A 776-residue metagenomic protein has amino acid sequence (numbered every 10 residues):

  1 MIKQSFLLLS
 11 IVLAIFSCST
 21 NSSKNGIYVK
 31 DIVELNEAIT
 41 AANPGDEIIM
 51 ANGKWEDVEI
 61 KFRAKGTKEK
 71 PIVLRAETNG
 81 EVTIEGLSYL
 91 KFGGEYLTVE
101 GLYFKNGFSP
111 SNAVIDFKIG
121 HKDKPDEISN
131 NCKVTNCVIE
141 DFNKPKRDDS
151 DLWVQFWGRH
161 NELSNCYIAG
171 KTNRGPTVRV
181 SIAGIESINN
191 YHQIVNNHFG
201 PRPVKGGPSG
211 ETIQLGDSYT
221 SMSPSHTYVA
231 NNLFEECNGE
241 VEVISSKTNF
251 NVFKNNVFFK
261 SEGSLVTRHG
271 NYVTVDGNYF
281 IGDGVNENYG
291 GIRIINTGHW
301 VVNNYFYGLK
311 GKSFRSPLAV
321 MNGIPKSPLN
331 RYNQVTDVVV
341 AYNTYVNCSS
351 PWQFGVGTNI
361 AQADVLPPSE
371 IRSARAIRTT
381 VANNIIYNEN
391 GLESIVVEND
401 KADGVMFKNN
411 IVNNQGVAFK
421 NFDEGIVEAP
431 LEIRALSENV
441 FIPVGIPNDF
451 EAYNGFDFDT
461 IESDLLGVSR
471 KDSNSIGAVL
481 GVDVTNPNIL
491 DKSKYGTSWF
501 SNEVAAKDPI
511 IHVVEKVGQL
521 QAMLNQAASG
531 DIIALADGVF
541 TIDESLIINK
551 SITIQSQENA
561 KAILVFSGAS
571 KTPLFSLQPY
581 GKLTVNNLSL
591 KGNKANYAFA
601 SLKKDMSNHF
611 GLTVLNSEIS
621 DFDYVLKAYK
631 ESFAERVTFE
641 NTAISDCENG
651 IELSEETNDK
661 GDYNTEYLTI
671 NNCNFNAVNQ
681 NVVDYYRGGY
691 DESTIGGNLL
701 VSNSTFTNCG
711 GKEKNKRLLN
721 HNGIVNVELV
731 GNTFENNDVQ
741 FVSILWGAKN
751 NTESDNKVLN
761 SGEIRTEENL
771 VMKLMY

Functional and structural regions predicted by a protein language model:
M1-N25: Bacterial Sec-dependent N-terminal signal peptides
S23-D57, K61, T67, L466 (+2 more regions): Acidic Gly/Asp/Thr-rich repetitive segments characteristic of extracellular carbohydrate-active and adhesion proteins
K24-V29, I84-S88, D151-V154, P509-H512 (+2 more regions): A detector of helix-start/N-cap boundary segments at the beginnings of structured domains
K30, A51, R75, E85 (+11 more regions): Residue-level detector of conserved, well-ordered beta-strand and adjacent loop positions that form binding/recognition
P44-N52, E56-T83, Y89-G101, E127-C132 (+4 more regions): Beta-solenoid repeat scaffold
E56-E59, K65, G86-K91, K105-C132 (+4 more regions): Glycine- and acidic/polar-rich repeat regions and solenoidal domains
K61-K70, K118-H121, V484-Y495, I548-I554 (+1 more regions): Short, compositionally biased
E428-P430, R434-K516, S754-Y776: Surface beta-loop-beta hairpin patches that serve as ligand-binding interfaces in beta-rich domains
